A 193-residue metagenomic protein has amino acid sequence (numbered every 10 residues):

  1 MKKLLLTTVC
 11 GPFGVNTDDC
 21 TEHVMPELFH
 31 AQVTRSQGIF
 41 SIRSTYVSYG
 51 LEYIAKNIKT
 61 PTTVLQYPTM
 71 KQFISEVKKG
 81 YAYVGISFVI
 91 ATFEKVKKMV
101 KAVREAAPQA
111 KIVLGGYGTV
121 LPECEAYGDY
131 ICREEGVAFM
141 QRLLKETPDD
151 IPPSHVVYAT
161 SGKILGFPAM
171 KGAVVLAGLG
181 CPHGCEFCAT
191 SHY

Functional and structural regions predicted by a protein language model:
K2-Y193: Acidic, low-complexity intrinsically disordered segments
